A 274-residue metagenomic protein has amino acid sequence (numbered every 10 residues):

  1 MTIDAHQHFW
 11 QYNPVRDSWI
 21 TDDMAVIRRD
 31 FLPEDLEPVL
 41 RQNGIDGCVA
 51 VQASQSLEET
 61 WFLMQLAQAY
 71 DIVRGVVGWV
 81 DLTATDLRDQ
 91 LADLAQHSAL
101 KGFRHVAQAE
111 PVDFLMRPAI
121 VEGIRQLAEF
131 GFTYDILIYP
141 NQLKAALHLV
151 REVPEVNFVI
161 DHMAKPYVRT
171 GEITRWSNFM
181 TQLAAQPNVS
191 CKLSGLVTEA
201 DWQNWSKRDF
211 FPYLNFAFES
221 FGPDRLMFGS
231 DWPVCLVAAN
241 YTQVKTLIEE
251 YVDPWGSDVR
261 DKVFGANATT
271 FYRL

Functional and structural regions predicted by a protein language model:
M1-I3, P14, T21, V26-G47 (+3 more regions): Mid-to-C-terminal alpha-helical segments outside catalytic/metal-binding sites
T2-Y12, I160-M163: Histidine-centered catalytic micro-motifs
H6, C48, L63, V76 (+7 more regions): Conserved, mostly hydrophobic/aromatic
H8, S54, A164, L196-V197 (+1 more regions): Catalytic metal-binding/acid-base residues of hydrolase active sites
T21-R29, E34-Q55, V73-D81, K101-H105 (+1 more regions): Divalent metal-dependent hydrolysis catalytic cores, especially in the metallo-beta-lactamase
D35-V39, E59-L66, Q90-L94, A119-Q126 (+4 more regions): A general structural detector for well-ordered alpha-helical segments in enzyme core domains, enriched
S56-Q142, H148-V150, K192-L196, Q203-N204: Active-site gating/metal-coordination segments in enzymes
L115-M227: Catalytic pocket-lining loop regions of alpha/beta-barrel enzymes, especially the amidohydrolase/enolase/GH5 lineages
